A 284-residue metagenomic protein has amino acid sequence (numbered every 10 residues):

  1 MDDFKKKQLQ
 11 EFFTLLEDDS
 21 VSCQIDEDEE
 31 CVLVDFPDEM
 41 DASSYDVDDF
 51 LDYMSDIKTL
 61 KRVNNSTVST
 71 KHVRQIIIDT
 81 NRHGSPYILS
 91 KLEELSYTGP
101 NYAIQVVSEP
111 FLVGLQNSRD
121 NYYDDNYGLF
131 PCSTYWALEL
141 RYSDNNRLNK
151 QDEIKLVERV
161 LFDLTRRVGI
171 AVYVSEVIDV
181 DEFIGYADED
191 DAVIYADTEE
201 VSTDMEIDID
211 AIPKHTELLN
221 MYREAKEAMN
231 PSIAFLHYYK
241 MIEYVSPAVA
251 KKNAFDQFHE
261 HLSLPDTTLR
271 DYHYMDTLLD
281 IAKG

Functional and structural regions predicted by a protein language model:
D2-N230: Charged, non-catalytic interaction/linker regions at domain boundaries that couple catalytic cores to substrate
E200-G284: Amphipathic, oligomerization/interface secondary-structure segments
